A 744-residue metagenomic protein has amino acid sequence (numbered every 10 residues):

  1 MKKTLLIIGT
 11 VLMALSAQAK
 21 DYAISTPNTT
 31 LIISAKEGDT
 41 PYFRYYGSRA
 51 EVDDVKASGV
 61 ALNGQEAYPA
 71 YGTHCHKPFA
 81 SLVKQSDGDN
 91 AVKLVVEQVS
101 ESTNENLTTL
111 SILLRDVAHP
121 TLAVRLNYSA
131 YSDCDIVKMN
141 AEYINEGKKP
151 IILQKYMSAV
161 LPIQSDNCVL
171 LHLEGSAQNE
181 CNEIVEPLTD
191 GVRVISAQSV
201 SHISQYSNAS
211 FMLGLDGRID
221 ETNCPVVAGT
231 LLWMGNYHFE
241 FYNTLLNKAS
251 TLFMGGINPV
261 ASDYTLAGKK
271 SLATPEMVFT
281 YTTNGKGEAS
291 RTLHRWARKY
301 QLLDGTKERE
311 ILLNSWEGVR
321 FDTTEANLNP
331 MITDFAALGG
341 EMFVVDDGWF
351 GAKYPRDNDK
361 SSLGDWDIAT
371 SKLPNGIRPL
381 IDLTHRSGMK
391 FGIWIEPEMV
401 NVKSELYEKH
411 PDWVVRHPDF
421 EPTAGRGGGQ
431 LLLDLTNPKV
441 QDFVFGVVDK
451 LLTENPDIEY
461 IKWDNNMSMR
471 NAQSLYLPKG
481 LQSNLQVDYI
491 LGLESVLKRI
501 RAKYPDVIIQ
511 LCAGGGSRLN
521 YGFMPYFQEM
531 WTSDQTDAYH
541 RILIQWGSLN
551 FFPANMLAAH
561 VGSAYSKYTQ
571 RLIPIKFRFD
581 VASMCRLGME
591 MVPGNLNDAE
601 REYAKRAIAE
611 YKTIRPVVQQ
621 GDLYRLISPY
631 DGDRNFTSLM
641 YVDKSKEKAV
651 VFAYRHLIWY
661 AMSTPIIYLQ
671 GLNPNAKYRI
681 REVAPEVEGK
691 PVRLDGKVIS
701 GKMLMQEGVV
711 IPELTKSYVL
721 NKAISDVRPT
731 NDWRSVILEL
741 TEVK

Functional and structural regions predicted by a protein language model:
K20-I33, D39-T244, V260, K677-I699: Polysaccharide-binding surfaces and accessory modules of carbohydrate-active proteins
N28, A141, K269, T384 (+5 more regions): Conserved, mostly hydrophobic/aromatic
N28, V96, Y264-T283, W733-T741: Short Pro-Gly-centered flexible turn/kink motifs
Y71-L94, N223-Y237, F279-L302, G340-D347 (+3 more regions): Glycine-rich, aromatic-flanked loop segments that form ligand/cofactor-binding clefts across common enzyme folds
A209-L213, E221-N223, Y630-P674: Carbohydrate-binding surface patches
D304-G446, N455, Y460: Aromatic-lined carbohydrate-binding/catalytic grooves of carbohydrate-active enzymes
P374-G376, E408-H410, V414-K576, R586-M591 (+1 more regions): Active-site neighborhood of glycoside hydrolase catalytic domains
L657-K744: C-terminal beta-sandwich/jelly-roll accessory domains of carbohydrate-active enzymes
